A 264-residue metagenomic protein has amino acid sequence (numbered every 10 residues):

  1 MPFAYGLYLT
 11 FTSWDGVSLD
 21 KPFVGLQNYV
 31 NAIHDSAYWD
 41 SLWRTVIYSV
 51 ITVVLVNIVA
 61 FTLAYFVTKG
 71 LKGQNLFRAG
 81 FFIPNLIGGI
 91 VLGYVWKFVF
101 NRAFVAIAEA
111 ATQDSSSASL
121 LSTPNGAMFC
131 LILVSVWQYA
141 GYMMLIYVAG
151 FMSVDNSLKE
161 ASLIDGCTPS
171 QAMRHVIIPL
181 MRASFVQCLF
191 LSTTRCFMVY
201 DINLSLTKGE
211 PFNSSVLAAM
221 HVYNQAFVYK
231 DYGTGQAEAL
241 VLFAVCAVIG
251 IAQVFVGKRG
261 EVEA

Functional and structural regions predicted by a protein language model:
M1-A264: A structural signal for multi-pass alpha-helical bundles of membrane permease subunits that mediate small-molecule
